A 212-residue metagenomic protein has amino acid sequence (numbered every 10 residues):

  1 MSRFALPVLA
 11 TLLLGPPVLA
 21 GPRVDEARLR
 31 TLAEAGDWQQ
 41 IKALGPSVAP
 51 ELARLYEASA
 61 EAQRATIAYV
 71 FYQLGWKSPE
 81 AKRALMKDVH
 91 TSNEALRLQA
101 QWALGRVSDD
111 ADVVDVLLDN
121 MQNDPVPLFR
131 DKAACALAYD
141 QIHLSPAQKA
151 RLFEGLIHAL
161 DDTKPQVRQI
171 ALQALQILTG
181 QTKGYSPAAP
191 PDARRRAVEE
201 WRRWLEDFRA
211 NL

Functional and structural regions predicted by a protein language model:
P7-P16: Bacterial N-terminal signal peptides
G21-E26, A43-E57, W76-H90, D109-M121 (+2 more regions): Amphipathic alpha-helical scaffolding segments comprising HEAT/armadillo-like alpha-solenoid repeats
D25-T31, R130-A136: HEAT-repeat alpha-solenoid elements in large eukaryotic scaffold proteins
T31, P46, E61-A62, P79 (+5 more regions): Alpha-helix N-cap/helix-start positions at coil->helix boundaries
D37-Q40, I67, A100, K132-A133 (+2 more regions): Conserved hydrophobic register position within alpha-solenoid helical repeats
A62-Q73, Q99-A103: Non-membrane alpha-helical segments in proteins
Y72, G105, C135-Y139, Q176: Structural signature of alpha-helical solenoid repeat scaffolds
K183-L212: Terminal, low-structured helical/coil segments at or just beyond the last alpha-helical repeat
